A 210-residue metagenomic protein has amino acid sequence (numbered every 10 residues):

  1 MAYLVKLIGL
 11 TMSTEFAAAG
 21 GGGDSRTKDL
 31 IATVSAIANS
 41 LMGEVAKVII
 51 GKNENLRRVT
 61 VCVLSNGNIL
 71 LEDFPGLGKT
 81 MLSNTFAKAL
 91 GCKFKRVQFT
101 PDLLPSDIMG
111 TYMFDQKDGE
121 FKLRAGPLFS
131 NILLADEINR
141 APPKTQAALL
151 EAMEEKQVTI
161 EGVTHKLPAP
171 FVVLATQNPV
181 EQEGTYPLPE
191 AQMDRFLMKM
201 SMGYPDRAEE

Functional and structural regions predicted by a protein language model:
S13-V45: Conserved ASCE P-loop NTPase core motifs with emphasis on AAA+ ATPases
A32-I69, F74: Pre-Walker A (pre-P-loop) alpha-helix and adjacent loop at the N terminus of AAA/AAA+ ATPase modules, a conserved
R58-V61, D115-L134: Conserved alpha-helical scaffold flanking the Walker A/P-loop in AAA+ ATPase domains
V63-T100: Walker A/P-loop
E72-P75, R96-Q98, Q116-A125, E155-P170 (+1 more regions): Conserved Walker
Q98-T100, M198-A208: Conserved AAA+ ATPase "SRH/arginine-finger" region at the nucleotide-binding site
S106, S130-E154, E183-Q192, Y204-E210: Conserved AAA+/SF3 P-loop NTPase catalytic/coupling segment centered on the Walker-B
L134, F171-N178: Structural recognition of the conserved hydrophobic beta-strand(s) that form the central parallel beta-sheet of P-loop
